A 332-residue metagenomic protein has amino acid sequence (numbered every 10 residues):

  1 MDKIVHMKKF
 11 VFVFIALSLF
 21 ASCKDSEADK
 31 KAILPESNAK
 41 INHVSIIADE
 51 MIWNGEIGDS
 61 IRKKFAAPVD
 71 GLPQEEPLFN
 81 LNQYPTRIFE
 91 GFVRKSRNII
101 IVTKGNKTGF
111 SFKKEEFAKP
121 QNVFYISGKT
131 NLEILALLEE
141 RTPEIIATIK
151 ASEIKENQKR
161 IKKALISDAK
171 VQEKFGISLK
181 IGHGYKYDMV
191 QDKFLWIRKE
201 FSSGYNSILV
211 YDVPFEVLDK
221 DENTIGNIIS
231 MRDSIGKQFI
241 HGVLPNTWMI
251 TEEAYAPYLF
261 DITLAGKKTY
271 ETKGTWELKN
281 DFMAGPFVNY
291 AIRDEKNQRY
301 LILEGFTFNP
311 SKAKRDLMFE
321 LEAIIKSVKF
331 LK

Functional and structural regions predicted by a protein language model:
M1-F10, D25: Positively charged n-region of N-terminal signal peptides that target proteins for export
L19-S22: C-terminal motif of bacterial Sec signal peptides marking the signal peptidase cleavage site
E27-A39, N54, K63, K162-M189: N-terminal "mature-domain start" segment
A28-Q121: Start-of-domain marker
D29-K31, D49-M51, G182-V243, E277: Secretory pathway targeting signatures of secreted, lumenal, and periplasmic proteins
Y84-L132, K237-N297, K312: Signature of long, low-cysteine stretches enriched in small and polar/charged residues
N122-T130, S207-D212, R299-F308: Short, well-ordered beta-strand elements
A136-Q158, L179, Q298-K332: Surface-exposed amphipathic alpha-helical segments
